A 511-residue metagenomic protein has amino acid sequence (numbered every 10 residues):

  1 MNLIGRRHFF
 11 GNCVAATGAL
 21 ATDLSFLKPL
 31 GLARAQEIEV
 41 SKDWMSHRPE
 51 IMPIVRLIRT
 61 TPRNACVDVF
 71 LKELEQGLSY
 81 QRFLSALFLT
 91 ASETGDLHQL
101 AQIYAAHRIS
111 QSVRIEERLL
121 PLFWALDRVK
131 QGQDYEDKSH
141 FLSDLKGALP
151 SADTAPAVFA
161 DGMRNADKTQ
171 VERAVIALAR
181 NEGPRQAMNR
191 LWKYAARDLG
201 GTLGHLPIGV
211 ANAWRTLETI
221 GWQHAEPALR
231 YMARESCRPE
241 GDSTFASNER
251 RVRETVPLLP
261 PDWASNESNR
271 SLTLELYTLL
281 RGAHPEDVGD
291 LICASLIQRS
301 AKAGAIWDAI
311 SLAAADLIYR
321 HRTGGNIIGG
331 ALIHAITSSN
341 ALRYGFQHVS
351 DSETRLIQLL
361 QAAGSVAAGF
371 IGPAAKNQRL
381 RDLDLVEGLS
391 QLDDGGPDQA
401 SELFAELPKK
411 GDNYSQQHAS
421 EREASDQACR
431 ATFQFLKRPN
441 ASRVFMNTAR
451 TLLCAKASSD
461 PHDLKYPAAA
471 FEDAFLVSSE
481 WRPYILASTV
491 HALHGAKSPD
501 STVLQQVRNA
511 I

Functional and structural regions predicted by a protein language model:
N2-I511: Mature, well-folded catalytic/scaffold domains that follow N-terminal targeting or propeptide regions
